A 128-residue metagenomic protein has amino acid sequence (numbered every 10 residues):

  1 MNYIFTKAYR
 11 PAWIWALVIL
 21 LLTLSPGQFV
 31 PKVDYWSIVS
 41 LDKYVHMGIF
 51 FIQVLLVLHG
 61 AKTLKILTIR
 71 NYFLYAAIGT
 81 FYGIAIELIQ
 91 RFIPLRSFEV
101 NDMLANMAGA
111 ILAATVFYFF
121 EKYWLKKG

Functional and structural regions predicted by a protein language model:
M1-N101, M107-G128: Bulky hydrophobic segments
